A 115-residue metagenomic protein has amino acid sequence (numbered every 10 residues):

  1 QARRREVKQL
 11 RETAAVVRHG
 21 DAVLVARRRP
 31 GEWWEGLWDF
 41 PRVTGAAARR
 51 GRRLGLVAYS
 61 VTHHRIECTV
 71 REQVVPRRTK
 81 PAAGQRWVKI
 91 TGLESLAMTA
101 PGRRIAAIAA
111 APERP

Functional and structural regions predicted by a protein language model:
Q1-P115: Intrinsically disordered, low-complexity, charged terminal extensions of DNA damage-control enzymes
